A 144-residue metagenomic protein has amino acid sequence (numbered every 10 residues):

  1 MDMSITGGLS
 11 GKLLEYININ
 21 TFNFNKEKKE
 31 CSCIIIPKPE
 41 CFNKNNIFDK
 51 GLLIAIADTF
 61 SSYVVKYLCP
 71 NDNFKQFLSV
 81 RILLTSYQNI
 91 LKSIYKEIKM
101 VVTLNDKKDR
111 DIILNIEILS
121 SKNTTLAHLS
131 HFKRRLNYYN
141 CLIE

Functional and structural regions predicted by a protein language model:
M1-E40: Non-catalytic linker/capping segments at the edges of enzyme domains
Y16, S79-R81, K99, D111-I113: Short coil/loop residues immediately preceding or within conserved phosphate-binding loops of NTP-utilizing enzyme
F24, F48, I90-K92: Hydrophobic beta-strand core residues of beta-sandwich domains
E27-S32, E97-K99, I113, H128: Intrinsic-disorder/low-complexity, polar/charged segments enriched in Ser/Thr/Lys/Arg/Asp/Glu/Gln
K29-V64: Hot-dog-fold acyl-thioester-processing enzymes
I35-P37, S86-Y87, R135: Hydrophobic residues in beta-strands and at strand termini
S62-I98, L104, S130: Hydrophobic beta-strand-centered segment that forms part of the acyl-chain substrate-binding groove
Y63, L91-I94, T103-E144: HotDog/MaoC-like acyl-thioester-processing domains
